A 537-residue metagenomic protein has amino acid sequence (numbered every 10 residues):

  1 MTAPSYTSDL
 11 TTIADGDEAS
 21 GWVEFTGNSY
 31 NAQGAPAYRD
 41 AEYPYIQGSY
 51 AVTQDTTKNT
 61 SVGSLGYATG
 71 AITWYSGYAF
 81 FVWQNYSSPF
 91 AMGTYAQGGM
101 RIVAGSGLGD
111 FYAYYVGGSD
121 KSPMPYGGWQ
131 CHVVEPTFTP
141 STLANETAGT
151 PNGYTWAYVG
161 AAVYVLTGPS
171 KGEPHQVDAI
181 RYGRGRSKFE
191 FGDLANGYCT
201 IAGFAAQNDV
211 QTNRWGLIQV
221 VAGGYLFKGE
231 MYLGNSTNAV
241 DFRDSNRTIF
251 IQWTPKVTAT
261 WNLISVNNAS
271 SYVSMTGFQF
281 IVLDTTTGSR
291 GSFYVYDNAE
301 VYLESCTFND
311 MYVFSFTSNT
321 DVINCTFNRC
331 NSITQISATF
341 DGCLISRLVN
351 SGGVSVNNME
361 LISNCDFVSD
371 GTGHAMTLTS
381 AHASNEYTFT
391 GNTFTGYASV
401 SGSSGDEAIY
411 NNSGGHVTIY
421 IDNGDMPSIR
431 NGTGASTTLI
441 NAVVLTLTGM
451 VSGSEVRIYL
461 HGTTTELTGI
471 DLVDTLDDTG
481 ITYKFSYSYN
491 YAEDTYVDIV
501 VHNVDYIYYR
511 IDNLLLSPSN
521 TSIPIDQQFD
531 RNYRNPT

Functional and structural regions predicted by a protein language model:
M1-I13, A144, G149, G160-E190: Extracellular polysaccharide-targeting segments
M1-Q33: Extracellular carbohydrate-recognition regions
G34-V62: Short carbohydrate-recognition loop motifs
D55-E146: Extracellular ligand-binding interfaces
V177, V451-I470: Short, ordered, surface-exposed loop/turn motifs in non-cytosolic proteins
E230, S236, S245-T248, W253-T254 (+13 more regions): Solvent-exposed loop/turn tips at the surfaces of repeat/solenoid architectures
G434-S436, I511-T537: Extracellular beta-sheet/turn segments enriched in Thr/Pro/Gly and aliphatic residues
L472-V504, D512-S517: Short Pro-Gly-centered beta-turn/loop motif in secreted/extracellular proteins
